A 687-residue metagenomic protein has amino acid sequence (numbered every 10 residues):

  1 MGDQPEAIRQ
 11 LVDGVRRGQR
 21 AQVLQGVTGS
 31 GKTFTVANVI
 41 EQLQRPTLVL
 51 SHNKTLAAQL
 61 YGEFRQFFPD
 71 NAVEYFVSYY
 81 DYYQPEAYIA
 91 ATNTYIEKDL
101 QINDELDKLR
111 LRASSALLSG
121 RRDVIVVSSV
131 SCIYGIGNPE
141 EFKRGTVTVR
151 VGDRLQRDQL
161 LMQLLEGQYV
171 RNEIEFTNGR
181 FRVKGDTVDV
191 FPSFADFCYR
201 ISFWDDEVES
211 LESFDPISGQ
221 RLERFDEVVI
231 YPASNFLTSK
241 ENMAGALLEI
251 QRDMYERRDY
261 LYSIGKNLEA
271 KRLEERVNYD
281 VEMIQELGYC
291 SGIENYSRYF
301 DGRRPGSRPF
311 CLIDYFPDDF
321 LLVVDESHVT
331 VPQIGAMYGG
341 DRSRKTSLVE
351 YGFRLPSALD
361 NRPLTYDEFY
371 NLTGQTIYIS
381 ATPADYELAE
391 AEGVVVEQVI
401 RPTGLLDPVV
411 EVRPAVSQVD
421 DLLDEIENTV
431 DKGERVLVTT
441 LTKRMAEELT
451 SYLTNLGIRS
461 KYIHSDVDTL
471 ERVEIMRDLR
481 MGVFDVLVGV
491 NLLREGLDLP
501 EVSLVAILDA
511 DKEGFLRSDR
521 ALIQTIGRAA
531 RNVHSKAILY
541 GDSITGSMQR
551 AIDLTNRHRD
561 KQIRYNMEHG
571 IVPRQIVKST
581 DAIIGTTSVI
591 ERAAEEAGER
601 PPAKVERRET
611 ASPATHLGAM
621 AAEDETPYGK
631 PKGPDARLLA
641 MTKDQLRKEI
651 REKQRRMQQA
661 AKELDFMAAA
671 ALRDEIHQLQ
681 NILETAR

Functional and structural regions predicted by a protein language model:
M1-D581, G585: ASCE RecA-like P-loop NTPase motor cores that couple ATP hydrolysis to mechanical translocation on nucleic acids
N428, R564, E568-A671, I676-R687: Acidic, low-complexity intrinsically disordered tails
